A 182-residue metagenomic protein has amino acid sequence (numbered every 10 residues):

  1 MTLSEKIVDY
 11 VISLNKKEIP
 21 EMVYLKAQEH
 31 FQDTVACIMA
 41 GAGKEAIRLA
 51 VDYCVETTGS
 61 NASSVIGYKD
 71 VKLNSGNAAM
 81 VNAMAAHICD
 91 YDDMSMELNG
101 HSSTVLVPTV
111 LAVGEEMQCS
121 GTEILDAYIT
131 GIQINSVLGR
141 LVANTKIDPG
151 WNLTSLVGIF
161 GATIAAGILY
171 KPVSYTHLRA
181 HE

Functional and structural regions predicted by a protein language model:
M1-N99: Terminal-appendage/accessory-domain detector
T34-G41, S102-T122, F160-K171: Alpha-helical support elements that line or immediately flank enzyme active sites and cofactor-binding pockets
G59-A62, I134-V142: Secretory-pathway/luminal and periplasmic proteins that interact with or process carbohydrate-rich
A86-S95, L138-P149: Glycine/charged-rich beta-loop-alpha catalytic/anionic-binding loops adjacent to active sites
L98-S103, L125-Y128, K146-I159: Active-site nucleophile and cofactor-binding loops and adjacent substrate-binding regions of central metabolic enzymes
V113, Y128-L138: Acidic, glycine-rich active-site loops and adjacent beta-strand->loop/helix elements that engage anionic groups
T176-E182: Conserved small/polar residues in nucleotide/adenosyl-binding loops
